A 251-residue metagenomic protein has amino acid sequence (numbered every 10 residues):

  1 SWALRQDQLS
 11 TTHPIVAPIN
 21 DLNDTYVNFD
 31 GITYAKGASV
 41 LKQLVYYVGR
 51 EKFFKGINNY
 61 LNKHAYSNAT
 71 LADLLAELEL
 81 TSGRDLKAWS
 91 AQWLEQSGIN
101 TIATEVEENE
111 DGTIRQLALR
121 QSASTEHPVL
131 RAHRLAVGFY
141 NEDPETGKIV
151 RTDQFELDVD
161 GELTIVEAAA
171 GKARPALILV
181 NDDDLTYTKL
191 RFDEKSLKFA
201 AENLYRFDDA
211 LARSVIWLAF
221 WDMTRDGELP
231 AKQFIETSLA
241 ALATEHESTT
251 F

Functional and structural regions predicted by a protein language model:
S1, I57-N58: Zinc-dependent metallopeptidase catalytic helix centered on the HExxH motif and its immediate flanking segment
R5-Q6, I15-P18, L22, D30-I32 (+3 more regions): Non-catalytic accessory/interaction domains
T11-H13: Surface-exposed, well-ordered secondary-structure segments
V48: Zn2+-dependent metallopeptidase catalytic core
